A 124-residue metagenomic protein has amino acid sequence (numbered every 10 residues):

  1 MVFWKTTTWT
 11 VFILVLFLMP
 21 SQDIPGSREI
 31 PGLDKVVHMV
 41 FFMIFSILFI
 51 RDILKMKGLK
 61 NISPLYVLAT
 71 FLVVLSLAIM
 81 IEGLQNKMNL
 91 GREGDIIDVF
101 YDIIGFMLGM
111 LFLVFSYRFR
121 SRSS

Functional and structural regions predicted by a protein language model:
M1-S124: Bulky hydrophobic segments
